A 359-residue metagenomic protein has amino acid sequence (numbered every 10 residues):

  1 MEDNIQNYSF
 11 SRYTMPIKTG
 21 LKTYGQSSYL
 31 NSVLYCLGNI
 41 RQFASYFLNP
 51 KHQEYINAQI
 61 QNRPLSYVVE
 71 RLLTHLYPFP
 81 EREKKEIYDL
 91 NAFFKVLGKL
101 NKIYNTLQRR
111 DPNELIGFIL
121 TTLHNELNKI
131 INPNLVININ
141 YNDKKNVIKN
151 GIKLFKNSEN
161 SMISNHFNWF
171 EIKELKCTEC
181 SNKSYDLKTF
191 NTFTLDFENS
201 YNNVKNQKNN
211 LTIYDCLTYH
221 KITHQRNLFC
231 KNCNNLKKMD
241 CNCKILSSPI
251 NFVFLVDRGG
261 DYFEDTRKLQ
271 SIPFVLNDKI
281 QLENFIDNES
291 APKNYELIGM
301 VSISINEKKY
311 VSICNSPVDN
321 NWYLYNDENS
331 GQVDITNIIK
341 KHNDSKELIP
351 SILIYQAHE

Functional and structural regions predicted by a protein language model:
M1-P16, L37, P50-K51, Y55-N62 (+3 more regions): Exposed substrate/partner-binding surface patches
E2-Y141, V253-L255, I349-E359: USP/UBP deubiquitinase core
S27, E174-K176, N251, V311: Beta-sheet entry/capping signal
F43, Y104, I163-F167, F190: Aromatic-residue hotspot detector
E83-L154, N168, E179, H224 (+1 more regions): Predominantly the structural core of cysteine protease catalytic domains
N125, I163-E174, C216-R226: Short, flexible, mixed-charge glycine/proline-rich loop motifs that serve as phosphate/nucleic-acid-contacting
I172-L175, S181-S184: Structured, charged N-terminal subsegments at the starts of enzyme catalytic cores and at intra-chain domain/subunit
